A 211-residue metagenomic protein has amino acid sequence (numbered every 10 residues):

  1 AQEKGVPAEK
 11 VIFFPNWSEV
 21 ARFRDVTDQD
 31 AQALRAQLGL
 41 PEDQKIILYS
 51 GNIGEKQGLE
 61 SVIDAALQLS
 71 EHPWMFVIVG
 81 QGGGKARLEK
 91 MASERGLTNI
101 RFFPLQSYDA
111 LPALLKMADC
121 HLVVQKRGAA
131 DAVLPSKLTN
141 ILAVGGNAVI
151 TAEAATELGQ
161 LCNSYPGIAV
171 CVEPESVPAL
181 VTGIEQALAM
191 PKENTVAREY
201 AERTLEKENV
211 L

Functional and structural regions predicted by a protein language model:
F14-W17: Carbohydrate-associated surface elements
R24-L40, T195: A short helix/loop element that forms part of the nucleotide-sugar donor recognition site in Leloir-type
P41-Q57, I63-A66: Conserved donor-binding/catalytic core segment of Leloir-type glycosyltransferases
Q57, P104-A113, H121-L142, A148-Q160: Nucleotide-sugar-dependent
P73-G80, K85-P112: Nucleotide-activated donor-binding/catalytic signature segment of Leloir-type glycosyltransferases, i.e., the conserved
A118: An anion/phosphate-binding loop that grips the pyrophosphate of nucleotide cofactors and donors
E153-E185: Change "using UDP/GDP/dTDP sugars" to "using nucleotide sugars
P174-A179, A189-L211: A charged, aromatic-enriched C-terminal amphipathic alpha-helix characteristic of glycosyltransferases across folds
